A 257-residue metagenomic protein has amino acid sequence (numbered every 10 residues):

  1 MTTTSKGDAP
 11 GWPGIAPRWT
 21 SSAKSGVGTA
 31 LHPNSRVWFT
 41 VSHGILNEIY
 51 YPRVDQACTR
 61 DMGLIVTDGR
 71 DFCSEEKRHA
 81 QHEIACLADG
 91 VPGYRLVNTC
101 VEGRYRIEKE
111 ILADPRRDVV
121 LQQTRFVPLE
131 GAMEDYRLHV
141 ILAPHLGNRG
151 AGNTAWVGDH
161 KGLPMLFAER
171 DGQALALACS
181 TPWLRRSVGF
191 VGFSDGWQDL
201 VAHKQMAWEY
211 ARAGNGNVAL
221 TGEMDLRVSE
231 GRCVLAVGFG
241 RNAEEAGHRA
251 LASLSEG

Functional and structural regions predicted by a protein language model:
M1-G257: Terminal accessory carbohydrate-recognition/targeting modules of carbohydrate-active enzymes
